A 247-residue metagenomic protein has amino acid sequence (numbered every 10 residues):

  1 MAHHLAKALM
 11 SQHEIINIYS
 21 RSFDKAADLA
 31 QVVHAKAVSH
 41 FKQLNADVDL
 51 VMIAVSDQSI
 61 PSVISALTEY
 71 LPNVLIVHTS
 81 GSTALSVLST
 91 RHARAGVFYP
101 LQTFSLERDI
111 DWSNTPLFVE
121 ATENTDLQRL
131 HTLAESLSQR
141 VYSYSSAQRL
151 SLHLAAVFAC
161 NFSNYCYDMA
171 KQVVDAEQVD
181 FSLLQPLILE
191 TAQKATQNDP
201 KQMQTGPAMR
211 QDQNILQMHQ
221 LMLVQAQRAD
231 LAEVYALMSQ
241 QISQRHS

Functional and structural regions predicted by a protein language model:
M1-H40: NAD(P)+-binding Rossmann beta1-loop-alpha1 motif at the extreme N-terminus of oxidoreductases
H3, K7-S11, Q31, S65 (+3 more regions): Short, well-ordered alpha-helices that flank and scaffold nucleotide-derived cofactor binding pockets
Y19, V38, M52, V77 (+3 more regions): Hydrophobic/aromatic beta-strand patches that form the interior of the parallel beta-sheet core in alpha/beta enzyme
R21-K25, S80-A84, N124: Short, polar loop motifs at secondary-structure junctions
K25, L29-V32, D109-A155, A159-T196: Internal alpha-helical scaffold of NAD(P)-dependent oxidoreductase catalytic cores
L44-N45, D49-W112: Glycine/small-residue-rich loop that forms an oxyanion/phosphate-binding "nest" at active or ligand-binding sites
S182-S247: NAD(P)-dependent Rossmann-like dehydrogenase/reductase catalytic/cofactor-binding core
